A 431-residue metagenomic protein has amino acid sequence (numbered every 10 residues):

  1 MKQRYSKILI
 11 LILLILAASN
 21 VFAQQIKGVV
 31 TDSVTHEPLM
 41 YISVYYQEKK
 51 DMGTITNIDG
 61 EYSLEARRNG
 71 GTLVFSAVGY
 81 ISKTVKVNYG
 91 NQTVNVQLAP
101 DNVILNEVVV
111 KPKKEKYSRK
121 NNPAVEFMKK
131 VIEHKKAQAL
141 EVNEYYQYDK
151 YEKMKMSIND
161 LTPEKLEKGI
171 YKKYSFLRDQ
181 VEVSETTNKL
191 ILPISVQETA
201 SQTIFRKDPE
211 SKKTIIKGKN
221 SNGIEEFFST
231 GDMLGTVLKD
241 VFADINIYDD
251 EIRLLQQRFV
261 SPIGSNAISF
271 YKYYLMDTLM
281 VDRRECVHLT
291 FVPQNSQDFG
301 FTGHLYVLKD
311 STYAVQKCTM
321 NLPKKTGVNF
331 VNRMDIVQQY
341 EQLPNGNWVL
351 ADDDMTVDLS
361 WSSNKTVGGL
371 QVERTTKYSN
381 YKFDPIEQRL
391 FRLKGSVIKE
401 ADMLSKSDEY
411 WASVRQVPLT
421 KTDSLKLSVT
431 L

Functional and structural regions predicted by a protein language model:
M1-V29, V44, V103-P112: Bacterial Sec-dependent N-terminal signal peptides
I26, S33-Q47, R68: Short, ordered, surface-exposed loop/turn motifs in non-cytosolic proteins
I26-D32, G60, V96: A short, amphipathic beta-strand motif
T31, S43, A77-V78, T93-L140: Short, acidic, small-residue-rich periplasmic hinge/interaction motif at the N-terminus of Gram-negative outer-membrane
I42-Y46, L73, V110, Y148 (+2 more regions): Hydrophobic beta-strand segments
Y46-K49, T72-V85: A short, solvent-exposed loop/turn motif at the edges and junctions of modular extracellular/periplasmic domains
K50-E61: Short, acidic Ser/Thr/Gly-rich low-complexity loop/linker segments typical of extracellular and cell-surface proteins
K114-C286, V292-G300, D358, S362-L431: Structured extracytoplasmic
